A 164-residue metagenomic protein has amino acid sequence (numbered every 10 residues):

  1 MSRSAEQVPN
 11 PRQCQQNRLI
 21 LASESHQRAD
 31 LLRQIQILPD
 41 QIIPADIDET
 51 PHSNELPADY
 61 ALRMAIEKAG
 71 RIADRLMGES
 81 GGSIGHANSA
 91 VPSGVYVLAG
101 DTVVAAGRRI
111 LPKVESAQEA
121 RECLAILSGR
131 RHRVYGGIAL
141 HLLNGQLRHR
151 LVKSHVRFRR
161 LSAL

Functional and structural regions predicted by a protein language model:
M1-C14, E24, L31-Q34, E49: Charged/polar interaction segments and conserved charged motifs
R3-I20, P57-L164: Anionic-ligand binding patches
R18-I42: N-terminal G-site helix/loop of the GST-like fold
E24, A45, L143: Cofactor-binding loop segments of dinucleotide-utilizing enzymes, especially the Rossmann-like FAD- and NAD(P)+-binding
D30, D40, D46-D48, D59 (+2 more regions): Acidic-enriched, low-complexity/disordered segments with a strong bias for Aspartate over Glutamate
I35, P39-D46, G94, L98 (+1 more regions): Membrane-targeting and insertion segments and their boundary/processing signals
I37-L38, D48, G78, R130: A short linear boundary/processing microfeature
D40-E55, L147-K153: Short glycine-rich, Thr/Ser-proximal phosphate-binding strand/loop in the N-terminal lobe of ATP-dependent enzymes
